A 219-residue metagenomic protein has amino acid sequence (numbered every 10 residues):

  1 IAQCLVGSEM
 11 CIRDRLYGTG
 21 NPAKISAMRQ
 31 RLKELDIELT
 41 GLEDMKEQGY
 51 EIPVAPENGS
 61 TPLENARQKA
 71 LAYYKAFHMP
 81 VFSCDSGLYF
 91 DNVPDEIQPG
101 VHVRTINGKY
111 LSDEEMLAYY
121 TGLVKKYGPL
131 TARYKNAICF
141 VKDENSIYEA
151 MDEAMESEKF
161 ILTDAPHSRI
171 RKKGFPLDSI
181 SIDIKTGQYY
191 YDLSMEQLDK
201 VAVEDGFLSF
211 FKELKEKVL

Functional and structural regions predicted by a protein language model:
I1-I12: Single conserved hydrophobic/aromatic residue that forms the stacking wall/gate of nucleotide- or nucleobase-binding
R13-L16, A23-L219: Anionic-ligand binding patches
